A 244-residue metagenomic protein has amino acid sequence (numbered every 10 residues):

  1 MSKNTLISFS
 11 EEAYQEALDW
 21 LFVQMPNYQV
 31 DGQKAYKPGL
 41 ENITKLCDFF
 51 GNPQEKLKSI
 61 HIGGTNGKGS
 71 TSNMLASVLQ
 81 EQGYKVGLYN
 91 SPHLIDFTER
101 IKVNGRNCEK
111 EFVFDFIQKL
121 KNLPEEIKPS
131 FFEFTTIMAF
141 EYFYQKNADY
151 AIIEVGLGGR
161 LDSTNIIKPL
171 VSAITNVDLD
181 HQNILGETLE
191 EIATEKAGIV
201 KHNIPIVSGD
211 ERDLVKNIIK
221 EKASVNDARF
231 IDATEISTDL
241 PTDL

Functional and structural regions predicted by a protein language model:
M1-N66, S70-K85, N147, P205-L214 (+1 more regions): N-terminal leader/targeting and accessory segments in enzymes
F9, A13, Q33-L40, T44-L57 (+3 more regions): ATP-dependent carboxylate-amine ligase catalytic core
W20, K45, M74-S77, D115 (+6 more regions): Alpha-helical scaffold segments in soluble metabolic enzymes
F22-N27, D48, N52, Q118 (+3 more regions): Generic secondary-structure signature for well-ordered alpha-helical cores
S59-H61, V86-L88, I166, S172 (+1 more regions): Conserved beta-strand scaffold positions in the cores of enzyme catalytic domains, especially in NTP/NDP-utilizing
T65, T71, T136, T164 (+2 more regions): Ser/Thr-centric signal marking residues that sit in or immediately flank functional binding/regulatory motifs
G67, H93, D178: Short, glycine/serine-rich, charged loops/turns that create anion-binding and catalytic segments at active sites
Y150, E154, V171-L244: Acidic, Mg2+-coordinating active-site environments of NTP-dependent enzymes
